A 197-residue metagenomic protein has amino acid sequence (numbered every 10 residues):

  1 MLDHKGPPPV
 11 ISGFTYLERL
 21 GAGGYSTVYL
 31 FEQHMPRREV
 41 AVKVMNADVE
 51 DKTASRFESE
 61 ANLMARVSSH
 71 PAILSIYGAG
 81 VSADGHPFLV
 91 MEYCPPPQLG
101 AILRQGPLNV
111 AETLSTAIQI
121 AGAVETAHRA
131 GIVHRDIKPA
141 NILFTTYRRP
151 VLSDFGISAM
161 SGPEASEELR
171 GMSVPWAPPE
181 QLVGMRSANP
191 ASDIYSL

Functional and structural regions predicted by a protein language model:
L17-G23, V28: Protein kinase glycine-rich loop
E32-E39: Conserved N-lobe loop of protein kinases adjacent to the ATP-binding glycine-rich P-loop
N46-V67: AlphaC helix of the eukaryotic protein kinase fold
S75-P87: Short beta-strand micro-motifs within the conserved protein kinase catalytic domain, predominantly in the N-lobe
D84-Q98, I102: Conserved short submotifs of the Hanks-type protein kinase catalytic core that shape the nucleotide-binding pocket
T116-A117: Activation segment signature within eukaryotic-like protein kinase domains
G122-I132: Protein kinase catalytic-loop region centered on the HRD/HxD motif
